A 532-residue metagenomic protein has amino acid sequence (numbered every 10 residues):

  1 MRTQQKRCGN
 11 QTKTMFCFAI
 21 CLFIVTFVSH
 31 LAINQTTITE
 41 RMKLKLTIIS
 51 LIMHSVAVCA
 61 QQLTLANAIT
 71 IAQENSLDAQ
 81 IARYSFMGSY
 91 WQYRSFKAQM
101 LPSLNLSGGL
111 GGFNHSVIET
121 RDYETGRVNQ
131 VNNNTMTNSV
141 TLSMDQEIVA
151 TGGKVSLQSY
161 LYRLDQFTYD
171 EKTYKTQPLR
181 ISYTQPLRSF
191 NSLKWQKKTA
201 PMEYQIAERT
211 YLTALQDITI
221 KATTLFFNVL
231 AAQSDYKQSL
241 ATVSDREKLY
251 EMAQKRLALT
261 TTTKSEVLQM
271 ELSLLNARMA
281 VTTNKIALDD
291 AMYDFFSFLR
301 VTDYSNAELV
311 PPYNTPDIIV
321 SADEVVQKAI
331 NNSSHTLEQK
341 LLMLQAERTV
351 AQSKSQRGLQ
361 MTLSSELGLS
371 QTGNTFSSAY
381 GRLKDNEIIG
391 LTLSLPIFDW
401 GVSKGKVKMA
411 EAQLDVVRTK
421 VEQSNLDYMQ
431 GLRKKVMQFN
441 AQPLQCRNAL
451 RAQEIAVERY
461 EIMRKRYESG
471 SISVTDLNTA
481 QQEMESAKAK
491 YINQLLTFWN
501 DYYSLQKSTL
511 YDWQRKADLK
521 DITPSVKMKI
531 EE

Functional and structural regions predicted by a protein language model:
A32, R41, N105, N114 (+3 more regions): Acidic, low-complexity, intrinsically disordered peripheral segments
S55-A57: N-terminal signal peptide c-region/cleavage motif recognized by signal peptidases
I69-Q73, T125-R127, T262, V267 (+3 more regions): Amphipathic alpha-helical coiled-coil scaffold segments and their short linker/junction regions
T70, E74-Q80, M87-S103, T141-T173 (+8 more regions): A glycine-/polar-enriched beta->alpha junction
Y84, G88-W91, F96-A98, E247-E251 (+2 more regions): Short segments within alpha-helical structural elements
S107-I181, L309-S321, A351, S364-L395 (+1 more regions): Small/polar, glycine/serine/threonine/aspartate-rich low-complexity segments that form flexible
K197-K328, Q438, Q442, E483-M484 (+2 more regions): Periplasmic alpha-helical coiled-coil/stalk elements that build and connect Gram-negative outer-membrane
